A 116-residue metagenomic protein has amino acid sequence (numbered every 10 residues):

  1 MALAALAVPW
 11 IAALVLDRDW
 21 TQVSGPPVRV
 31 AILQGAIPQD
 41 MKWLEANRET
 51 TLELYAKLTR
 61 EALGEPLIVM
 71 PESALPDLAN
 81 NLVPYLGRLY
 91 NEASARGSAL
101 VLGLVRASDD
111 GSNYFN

Functional and structural regions predicted by a protein language model:
A2-D19: Internal/C-terminal transmembrane anchor helices
L14-N116: Soluble catalytic regions of membrane-associated enzymes that act on cell-envelope and secretory-pathway components
